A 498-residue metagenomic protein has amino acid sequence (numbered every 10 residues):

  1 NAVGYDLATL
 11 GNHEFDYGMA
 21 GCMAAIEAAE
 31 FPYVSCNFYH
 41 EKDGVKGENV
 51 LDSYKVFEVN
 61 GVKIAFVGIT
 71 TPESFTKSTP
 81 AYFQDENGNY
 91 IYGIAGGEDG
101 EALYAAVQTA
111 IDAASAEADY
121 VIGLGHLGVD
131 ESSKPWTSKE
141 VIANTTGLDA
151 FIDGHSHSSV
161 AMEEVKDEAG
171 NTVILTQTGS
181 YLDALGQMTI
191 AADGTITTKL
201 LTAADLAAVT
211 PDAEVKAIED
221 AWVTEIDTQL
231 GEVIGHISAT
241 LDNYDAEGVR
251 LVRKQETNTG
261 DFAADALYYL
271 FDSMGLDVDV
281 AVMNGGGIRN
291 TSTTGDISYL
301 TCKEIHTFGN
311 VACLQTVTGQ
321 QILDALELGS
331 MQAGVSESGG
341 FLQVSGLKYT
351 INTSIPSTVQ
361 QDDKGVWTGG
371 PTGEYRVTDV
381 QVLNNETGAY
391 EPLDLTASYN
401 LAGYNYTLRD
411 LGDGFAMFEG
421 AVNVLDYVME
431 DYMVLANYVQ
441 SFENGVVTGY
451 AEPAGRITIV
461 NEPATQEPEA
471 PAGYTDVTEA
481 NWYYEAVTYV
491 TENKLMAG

Functional and structural regions predicted by a protein language model:
N1-A208, T259-Y269, A281, M331-A333 (+1 more regions): Acidic, metal/ion-coordinating pockets
I64, V121, W222, I237 (+3 more regions): Extracellular/luminal Pro/Thr/Ser-rich low-complexity repeat and linker "mucin-like" segments that act as
S74, P80-A95, D167, N171-T172 (+1 more regions): Catalytic centers of hydrolytic enzymes
G96-G100, R253, A480: Short acidic-aromatic active-site loops that bind/stabilize oxyanions
E467-G498: N-terminal propeptides
